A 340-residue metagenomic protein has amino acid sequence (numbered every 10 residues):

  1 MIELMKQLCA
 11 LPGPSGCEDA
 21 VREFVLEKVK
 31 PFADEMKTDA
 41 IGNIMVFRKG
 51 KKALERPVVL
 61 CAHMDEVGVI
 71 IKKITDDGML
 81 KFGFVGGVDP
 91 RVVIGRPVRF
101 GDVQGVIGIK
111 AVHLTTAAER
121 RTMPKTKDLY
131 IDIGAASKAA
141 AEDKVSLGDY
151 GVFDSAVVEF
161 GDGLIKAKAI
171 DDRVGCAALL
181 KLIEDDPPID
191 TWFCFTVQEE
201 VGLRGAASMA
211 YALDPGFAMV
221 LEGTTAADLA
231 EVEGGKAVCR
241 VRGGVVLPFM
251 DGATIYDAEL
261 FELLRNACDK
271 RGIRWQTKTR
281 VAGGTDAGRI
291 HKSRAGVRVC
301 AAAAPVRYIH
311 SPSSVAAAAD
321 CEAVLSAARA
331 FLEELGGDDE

Functional and structural regions predicted by a protein language model:
M1-E340: N-terminal hydrophobic/helix-forming segments and targeting peptides
